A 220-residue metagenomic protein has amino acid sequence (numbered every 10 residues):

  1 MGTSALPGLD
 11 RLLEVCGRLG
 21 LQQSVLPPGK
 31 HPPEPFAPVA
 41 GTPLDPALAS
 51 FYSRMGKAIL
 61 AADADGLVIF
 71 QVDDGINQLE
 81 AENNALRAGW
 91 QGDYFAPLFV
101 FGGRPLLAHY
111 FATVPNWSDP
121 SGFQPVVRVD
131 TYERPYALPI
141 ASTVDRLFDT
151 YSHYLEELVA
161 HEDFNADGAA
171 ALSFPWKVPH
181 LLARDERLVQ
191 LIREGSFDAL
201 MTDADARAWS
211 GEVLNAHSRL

Functional and structural regions predicted by a protein language model:
M1-A112, L182, R187-L188, E194-L220: A surface-exposed partner-binding patch
G56-K177: Long, low-complexity, intrinsically disordered segments enriched in glycines and aromatic residues
